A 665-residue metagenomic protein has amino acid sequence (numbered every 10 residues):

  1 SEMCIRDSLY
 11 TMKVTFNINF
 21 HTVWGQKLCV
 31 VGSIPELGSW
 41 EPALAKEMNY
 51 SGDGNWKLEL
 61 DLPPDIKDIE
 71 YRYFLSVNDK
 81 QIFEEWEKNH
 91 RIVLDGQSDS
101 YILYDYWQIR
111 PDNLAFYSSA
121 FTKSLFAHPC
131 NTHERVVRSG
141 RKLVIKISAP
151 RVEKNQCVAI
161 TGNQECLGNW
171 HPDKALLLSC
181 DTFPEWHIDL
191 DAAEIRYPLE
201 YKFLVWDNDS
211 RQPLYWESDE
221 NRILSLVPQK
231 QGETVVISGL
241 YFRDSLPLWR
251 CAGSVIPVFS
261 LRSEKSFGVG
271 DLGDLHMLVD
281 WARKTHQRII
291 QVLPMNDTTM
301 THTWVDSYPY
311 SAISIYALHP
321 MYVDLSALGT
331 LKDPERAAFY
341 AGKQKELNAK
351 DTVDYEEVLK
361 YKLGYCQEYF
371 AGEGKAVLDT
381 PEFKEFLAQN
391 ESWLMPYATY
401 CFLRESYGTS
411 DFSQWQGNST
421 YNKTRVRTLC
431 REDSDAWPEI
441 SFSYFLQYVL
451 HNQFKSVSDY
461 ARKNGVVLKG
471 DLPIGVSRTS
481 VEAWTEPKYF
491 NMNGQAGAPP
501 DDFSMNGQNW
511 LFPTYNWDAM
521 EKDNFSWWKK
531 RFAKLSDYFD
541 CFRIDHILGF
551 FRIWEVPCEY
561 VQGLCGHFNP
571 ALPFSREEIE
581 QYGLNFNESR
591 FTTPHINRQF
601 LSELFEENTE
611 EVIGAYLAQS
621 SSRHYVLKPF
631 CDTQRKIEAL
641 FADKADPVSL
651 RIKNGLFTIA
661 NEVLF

Functional and structural regions predicted by a protein language model:
S1-I5: Short, small-residue-biased leader/transition segments that mark boundaries at the very start of proteins
K13-N19, K142-A149: A short, amphipathic beta-strand motif
H21-K67, S76-G96, R151-Y197, W206-Q229 (+2 more regions): Aromatic-rich carbohydrate-binding modules that target alpha-glucans
I92-Y106: C2-type phospholipid-binding modules
I102, I109, L114: Extracellular carbohydrate recognition and processing domains and analogous Trp-centered ligand-binding platforms
N113-V137, K142-V144, D191, S225-F665: Catalytic cores of glycan-processing enzymes that make or break glycosidic bonds
